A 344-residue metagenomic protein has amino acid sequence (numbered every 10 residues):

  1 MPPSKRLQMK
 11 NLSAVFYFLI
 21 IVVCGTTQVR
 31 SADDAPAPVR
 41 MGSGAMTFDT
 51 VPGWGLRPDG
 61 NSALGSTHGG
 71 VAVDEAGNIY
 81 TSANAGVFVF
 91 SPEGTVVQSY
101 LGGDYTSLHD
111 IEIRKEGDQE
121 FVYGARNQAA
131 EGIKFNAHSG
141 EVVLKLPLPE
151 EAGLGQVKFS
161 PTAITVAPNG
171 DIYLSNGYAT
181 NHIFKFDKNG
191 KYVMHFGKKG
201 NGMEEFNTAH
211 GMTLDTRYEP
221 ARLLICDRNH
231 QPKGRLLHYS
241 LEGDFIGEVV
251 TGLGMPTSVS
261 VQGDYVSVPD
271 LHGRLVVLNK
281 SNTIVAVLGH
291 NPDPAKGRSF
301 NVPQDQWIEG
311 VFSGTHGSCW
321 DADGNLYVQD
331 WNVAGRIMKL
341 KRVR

Functional and structural regions predicted by a protein language model:
A32-G53: Blade/loop signatures of beta-propeller domains
P52-A85, G335: Beta-strand-rich domains and repeat architectures in extracellular enzymes and scaffolds, especially beta-propellers
P52-N61, L101-D104, V143-F159, K191-E204 (+1 more regions): Surface-exposed loop and turn segments in beta-propeller and other repeat-based domains that flank or scaffold
G60-A76, D104-Q119, E151-D171, N201-R222 (+3 more regions): Beta-rich, blade/repeat-based domains predominating in secreted/periplasmic proteins but also intracellular
N78-Y80, F121-Y123, D171-S175, R222-L224 (+3 more regions): Conserved beta-propeller blade signature
N84, N127, G177-A179, R217 (+3 more regions): Short loop/turn segments immediately following the C-termini of beta-strands
R222-C226, T251-P292: Loop/turn-rich, solvent-exposed surfaces of beta-rich toroidal or solenoidal domains
S313-R344: Blade-level signature of beta-propeller repeat domains, shared across WD40, Kelch, NHL, RCC1 and BNR/Asp-box propellers
